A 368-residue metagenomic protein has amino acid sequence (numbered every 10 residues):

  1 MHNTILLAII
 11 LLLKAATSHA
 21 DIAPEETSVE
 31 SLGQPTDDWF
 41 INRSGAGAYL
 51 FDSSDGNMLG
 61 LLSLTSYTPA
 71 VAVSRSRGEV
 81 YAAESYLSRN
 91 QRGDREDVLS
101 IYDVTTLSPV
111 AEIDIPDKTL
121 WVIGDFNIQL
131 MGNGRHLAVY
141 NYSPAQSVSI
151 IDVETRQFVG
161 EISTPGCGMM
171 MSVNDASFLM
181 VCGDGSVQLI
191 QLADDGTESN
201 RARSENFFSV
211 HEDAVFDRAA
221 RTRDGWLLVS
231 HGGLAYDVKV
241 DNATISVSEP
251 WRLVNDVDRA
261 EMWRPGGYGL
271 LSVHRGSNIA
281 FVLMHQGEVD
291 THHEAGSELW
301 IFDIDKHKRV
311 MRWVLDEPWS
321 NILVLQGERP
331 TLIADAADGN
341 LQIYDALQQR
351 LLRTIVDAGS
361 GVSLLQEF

Functional and structural regions predicted by a protein language model:
I22, N57-S63, P69, S108-T119 (+6 more regions): A short beta-strand motif characteristic of beta-propeller blades
P24-S31, S66-S76, L120-Q129, T164-A176 (+4 more regions): Repeated scaffold domains used in trafficking and secretory/extracellular systems, primarily beta-propellers
T27-P35, A82-E96, V282-G296: Short, conserved, GDST-rich strand-edge loop motifs in beta-rich repeat architectures
T36-D38, S76-G78, N133-R135, D175-S177 (+3 more regions): Short coil/turn segments that connect the beta-strands within blades of beta-propeller domains
S53-G56, V104-T106, D152-R156, L192-D195 (+3 more regions): Short loop/turn segments that connect beta-strands within beta-propeller blades
Y86-Q91, P144-A145, G185-V187, L234-A235 (+2 more regions): Short glycine/acidic-enriched loop and turn motifs that connect beta-strands
P109-S149, V153-M171: Asp-box/WD-like beta-propeller blade repeats and closely related beta-sheet repeat scaffolds
R264-I304, R312-E328: Loop/turn-rich, solvent-exposed surfaces of beta-rich toroidal or solenoidal domains
